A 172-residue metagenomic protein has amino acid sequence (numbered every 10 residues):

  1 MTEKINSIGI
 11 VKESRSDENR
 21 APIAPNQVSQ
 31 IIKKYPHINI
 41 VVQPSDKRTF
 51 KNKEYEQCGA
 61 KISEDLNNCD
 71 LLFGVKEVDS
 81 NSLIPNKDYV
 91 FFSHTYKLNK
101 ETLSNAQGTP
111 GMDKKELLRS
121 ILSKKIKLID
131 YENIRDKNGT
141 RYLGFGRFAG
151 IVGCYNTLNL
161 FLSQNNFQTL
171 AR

Functional and structural regions predicted by a protein language model:
M1-I5, I32-Y35: Glycine-rich phosphate/diphosphate-binding loops that line cofactor/substrate pockets in enzymes
T2-S7, V78-R172: Glycine/serine-rich phosphate-binding loop and adjoining beta1-alpha1 elements at the start of nucleotide-handling
V11-S45, Q168-R172: Glycine-rich phosphate/diphosphate-binding loop of Rossmann-like nucleotide-binding domains
N39-K61: N-terminal beta-loop-helix "entrance" segment that forms/cooperates in small-molecule cofactor or anionic ligand
V41-P44, S63-N67, G74, L128-Y131: General beta-strand structural signal in soluble alpha/beta enzymes
C58-C69, V78: Short acidic low-complexity segments
L66-L71, P85-D88: Short acidic/histidine-rich motifs immediately flanking catalytic phosphotransfer sites in two-component signaling
